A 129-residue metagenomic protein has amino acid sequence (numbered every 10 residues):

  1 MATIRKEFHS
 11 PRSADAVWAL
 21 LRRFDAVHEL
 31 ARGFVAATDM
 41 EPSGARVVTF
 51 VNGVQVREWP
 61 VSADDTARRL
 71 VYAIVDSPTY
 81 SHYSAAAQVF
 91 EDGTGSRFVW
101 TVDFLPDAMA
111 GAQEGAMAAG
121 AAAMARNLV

Functional and structural regions predicted by a protein language model:
M1-E41: Hydrophobic ligand-binding cavity/cleft-lining segments
T3-R5, V54-E58, Y80-A86: Short, surface-exposed coil-to-beta transition loops
I4, G44-V47, M124: An N-terminal domain-start capping segment
S10-R12, F50, V102-F104: Short beta-strand-to-loop capping motifs
D25-E29, F34-P78, E91, R97-F98: Glycine-rich portal/gate segments that line the openings of hydrophobic small-molecule binding cavities
F34, R126-V129: Short, highly charged C-terminal tails/helix-capping segments
D76-N127: Beta-strand/loop substructures that line and gate deep hydrophobic ligand-binding cavities in soluble
